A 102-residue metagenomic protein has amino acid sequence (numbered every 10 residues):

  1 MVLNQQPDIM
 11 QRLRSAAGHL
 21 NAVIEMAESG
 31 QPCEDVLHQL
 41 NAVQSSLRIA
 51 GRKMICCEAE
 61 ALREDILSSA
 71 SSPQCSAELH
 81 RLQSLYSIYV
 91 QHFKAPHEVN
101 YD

Functional and structural regions predicted by a protein language model:
M1-D102: Solvent-exposed interaction patches of small proteins and small membrane subunits
